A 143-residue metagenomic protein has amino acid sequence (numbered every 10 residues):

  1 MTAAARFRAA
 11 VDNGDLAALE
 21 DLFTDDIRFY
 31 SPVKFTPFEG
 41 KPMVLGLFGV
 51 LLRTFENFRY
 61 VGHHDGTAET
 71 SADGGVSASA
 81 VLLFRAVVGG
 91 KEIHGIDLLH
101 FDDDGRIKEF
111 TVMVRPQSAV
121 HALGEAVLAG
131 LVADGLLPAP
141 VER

Functional and structural regions predicted by a protein language model:
M1-R143: C-terminal and inter-domain tail/linker signature
